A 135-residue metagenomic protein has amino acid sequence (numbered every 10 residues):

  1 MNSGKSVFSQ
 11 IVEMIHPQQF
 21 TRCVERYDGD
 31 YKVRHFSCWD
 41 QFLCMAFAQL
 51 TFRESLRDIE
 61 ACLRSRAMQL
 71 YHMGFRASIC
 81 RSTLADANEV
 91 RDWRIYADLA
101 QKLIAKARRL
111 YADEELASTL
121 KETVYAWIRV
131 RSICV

Functional and structural regions predicted by a protein language model:
M1-V135: Short alpha-helical elements
